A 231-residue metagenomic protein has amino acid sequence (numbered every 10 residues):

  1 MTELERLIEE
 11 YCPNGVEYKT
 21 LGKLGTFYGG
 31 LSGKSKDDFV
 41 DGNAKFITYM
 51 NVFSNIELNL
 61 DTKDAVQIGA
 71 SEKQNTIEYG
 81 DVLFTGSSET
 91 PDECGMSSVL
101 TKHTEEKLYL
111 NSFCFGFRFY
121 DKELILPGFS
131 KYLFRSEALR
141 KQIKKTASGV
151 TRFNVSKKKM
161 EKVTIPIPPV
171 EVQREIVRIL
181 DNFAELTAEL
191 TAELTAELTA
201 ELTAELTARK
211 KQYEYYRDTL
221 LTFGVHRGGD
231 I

Functional and structural regions predicted by a protein language model:
T2, G15-K19, S130, E161-E214: Amphipathic alpha-helical segments
I8-L31, G229-I231: Non-catalytic DNA-recognition/assembly elements of restriction-modification systems
E10-C12, G33, A70-S71, G149: Short, solvent-exposed loop/turn positions at domain surfaces that link secondary-structure elements or cap domain
N14, K107-F115, A147-P168: A short glycine-rich beta-alpha junction/loop motif
G22-S35, M50-V82: Sequence-specific dsDNA recognition surfaces
T48, E72-R135: A short beta-sheet element
